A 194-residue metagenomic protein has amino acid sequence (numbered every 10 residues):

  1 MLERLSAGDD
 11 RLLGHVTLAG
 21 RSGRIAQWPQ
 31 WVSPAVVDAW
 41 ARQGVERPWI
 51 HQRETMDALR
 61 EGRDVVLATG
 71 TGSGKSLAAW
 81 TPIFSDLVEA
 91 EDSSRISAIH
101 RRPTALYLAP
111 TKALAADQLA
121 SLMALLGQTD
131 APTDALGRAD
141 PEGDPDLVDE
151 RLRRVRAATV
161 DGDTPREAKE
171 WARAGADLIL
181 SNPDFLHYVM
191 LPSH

Functional and structural regions predicted by a protein language model:
M1-W31: Interdomain "pre-motor" coupling segment immediately N-terminal to P-loop NTPase/helicase cores
Q30-W31, V36-H194: Conserved P-loop/Walker A NTP-binding site and adjacent catalytic elements of P-loop NTPases
